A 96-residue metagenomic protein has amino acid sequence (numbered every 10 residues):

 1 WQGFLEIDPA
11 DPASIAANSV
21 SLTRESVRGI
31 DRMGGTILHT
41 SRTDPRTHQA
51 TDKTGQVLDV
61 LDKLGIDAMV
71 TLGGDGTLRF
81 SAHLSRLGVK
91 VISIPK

Functional and structural regions predicted by a protein language model:
W1-I7: Short connector loops at secondary-structure junctions
I7-D8, A82: Short, well-ordered secondary-structure micro-motifs
D8-T71: Glycine-rich oxoanion-binding loops at beta->alpha junctions
T51, A82-H83: A generic "cationic amphipathic patch" detector
V60, H83-L84: Hydrophobic/aromatic ligand-binding patch that stacks against planar heteroaromatic rings of cofactors or nucleotides
T71-L72, I94: Structural motif
L72-R79: Gly/Ser/Thr-rich loops at beta-strand to alpha-helix junctions that form or flank small-molecule/cofactor-binding
L84-K96: Short, acidic/small-residue loops that bind anionic groups at enzyme active sites
